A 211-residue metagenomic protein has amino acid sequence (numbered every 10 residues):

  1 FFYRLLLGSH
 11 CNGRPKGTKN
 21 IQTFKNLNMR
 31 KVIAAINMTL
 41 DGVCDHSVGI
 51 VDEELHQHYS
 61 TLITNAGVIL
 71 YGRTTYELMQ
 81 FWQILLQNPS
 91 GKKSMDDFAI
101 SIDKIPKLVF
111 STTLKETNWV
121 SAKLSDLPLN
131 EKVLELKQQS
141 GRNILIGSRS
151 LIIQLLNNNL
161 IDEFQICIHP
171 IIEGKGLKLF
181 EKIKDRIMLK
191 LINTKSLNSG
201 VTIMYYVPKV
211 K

Functional and structural regions predicted by a protein language model:
F1-G8: Extreme N-terminal basic, low-complexity initiation segments that serve as generic localization/processing leaders
K16-N26: Polybasic, lysine-rich low-complexity intrinsically disordered segments
F24-K211: Enzymes that bind and transform nitrogen-containing heteroaromatic metabolites
